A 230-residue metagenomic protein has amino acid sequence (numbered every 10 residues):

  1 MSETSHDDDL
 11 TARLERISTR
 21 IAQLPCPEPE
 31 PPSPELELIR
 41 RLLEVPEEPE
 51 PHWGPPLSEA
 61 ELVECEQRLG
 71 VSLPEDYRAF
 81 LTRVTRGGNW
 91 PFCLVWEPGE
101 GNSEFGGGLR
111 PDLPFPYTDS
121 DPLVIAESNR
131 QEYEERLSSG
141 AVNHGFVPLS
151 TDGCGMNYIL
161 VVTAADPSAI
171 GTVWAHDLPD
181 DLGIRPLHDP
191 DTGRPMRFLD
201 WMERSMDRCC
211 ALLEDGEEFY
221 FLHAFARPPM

Functional and structural regions predicted by a protein language model:
S2-T151, A226-P229: A surface-exposed partner-binding patch
L43, Q67, A164, P190-T192: Alpha-helical interaction segments
E97-P98, P122, V161, P186-H188 (+1 more regions): Helix N-cap / beta->alpha transition motif
S139-H144, T172-A175, D191-F198: Glycine-rich, flexible loop segments associated with nucleotide phosphate handling
C154: Short, glycine-/Ser/Thr-/acidic-enriched flexible segments
N157-P179: Low-complexity, glycine/alanine/valine/leucine- and proline-rich hydrophobic stretches
L182-G183: Glycine-rich, aromatic-bearing surface loops/beta-hairpins
P186-M230: Long, compositionally biased interface segments
